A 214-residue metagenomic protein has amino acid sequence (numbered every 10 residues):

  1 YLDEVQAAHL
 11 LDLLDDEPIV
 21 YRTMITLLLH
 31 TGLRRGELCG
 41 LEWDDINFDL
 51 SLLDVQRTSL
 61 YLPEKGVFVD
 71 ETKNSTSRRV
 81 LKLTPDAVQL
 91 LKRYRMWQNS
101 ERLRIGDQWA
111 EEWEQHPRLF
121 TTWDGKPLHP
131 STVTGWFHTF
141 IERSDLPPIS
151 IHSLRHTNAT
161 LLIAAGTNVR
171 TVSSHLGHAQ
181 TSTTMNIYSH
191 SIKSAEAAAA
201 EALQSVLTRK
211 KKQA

Functional and structural regions predicted by a protein language model:
Y1-L41, D49, L60, T76-R78 (+5 more regions): Basic, Lys/Arg- and aromatic-enriched nucleic-acid-binding interface segment
D12-D15, L50, Y61-A87, R93 (+6 more regions): C-terminal secondary-structure termini that scaffold catalytic or DNA-interacting sites
E17-I19, K126-V133, P147-S153: N-terminal core-binding DNA-recognition domain of tyrosine site-specific recombinases/integrases
T26, H30-E37, S131-T132, W136-R143 (+2 more regions): C-terminal catalytic core of tyrosine-transesterase DNA break-rejoin enzymes
D45-L52, P148, T167-I187: Short, polar N-cap/turn motifs at the start of nucleic acid-interacting alpha helices
S59-Y61, V88, L176-A202: Catalytic-site neighborhood detector that most strongly recognizes the C-terminal catalytic loop/helix of tyrosine
